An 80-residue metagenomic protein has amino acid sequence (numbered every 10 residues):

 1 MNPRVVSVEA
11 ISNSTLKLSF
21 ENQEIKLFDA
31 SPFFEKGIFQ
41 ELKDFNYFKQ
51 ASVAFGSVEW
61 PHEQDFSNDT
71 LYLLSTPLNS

Functional and structural regions predicted by a protein language model:
M1-S80: Motif-centric detector for short Cys/His coordination patterns
